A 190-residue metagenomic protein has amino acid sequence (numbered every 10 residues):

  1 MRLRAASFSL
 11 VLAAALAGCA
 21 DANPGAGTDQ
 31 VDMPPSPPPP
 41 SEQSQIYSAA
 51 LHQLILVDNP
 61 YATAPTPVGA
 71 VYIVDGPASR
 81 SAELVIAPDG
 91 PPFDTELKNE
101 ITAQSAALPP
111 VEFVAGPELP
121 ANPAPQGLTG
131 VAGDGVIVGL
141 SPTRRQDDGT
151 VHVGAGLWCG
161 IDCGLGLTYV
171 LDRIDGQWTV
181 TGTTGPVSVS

Functional and structural regions predicted by a protein language model:
M1-F8: Bacterial N-terminal signal peptides that target proteins for export
L10-A13: Alpha-helical transmembrane segments
A15-G18: C-terminal motif of bacterial Sec signal peptides marking the signal peptidase cleavage site
A20-L165, G185-S190: Flexible low-complexity loop/turn motifs enriched in small/helix-breaking residues
G166-V189: Short beta-strand edge/turn micro-motifs at domain boundaries
